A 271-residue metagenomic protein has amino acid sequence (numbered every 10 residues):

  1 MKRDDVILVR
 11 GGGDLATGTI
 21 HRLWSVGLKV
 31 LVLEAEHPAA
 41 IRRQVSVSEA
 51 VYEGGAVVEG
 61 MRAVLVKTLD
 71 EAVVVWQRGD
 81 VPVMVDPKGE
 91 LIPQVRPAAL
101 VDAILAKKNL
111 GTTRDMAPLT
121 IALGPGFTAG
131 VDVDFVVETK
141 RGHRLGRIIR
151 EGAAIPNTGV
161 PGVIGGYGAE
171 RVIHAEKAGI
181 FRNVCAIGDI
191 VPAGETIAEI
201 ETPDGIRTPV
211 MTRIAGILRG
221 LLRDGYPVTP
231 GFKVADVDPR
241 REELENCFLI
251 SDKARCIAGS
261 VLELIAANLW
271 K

Functional and structural regions predicted by a protein language model:
M1-K271: Well-ordered secondary-structure scaffolds
